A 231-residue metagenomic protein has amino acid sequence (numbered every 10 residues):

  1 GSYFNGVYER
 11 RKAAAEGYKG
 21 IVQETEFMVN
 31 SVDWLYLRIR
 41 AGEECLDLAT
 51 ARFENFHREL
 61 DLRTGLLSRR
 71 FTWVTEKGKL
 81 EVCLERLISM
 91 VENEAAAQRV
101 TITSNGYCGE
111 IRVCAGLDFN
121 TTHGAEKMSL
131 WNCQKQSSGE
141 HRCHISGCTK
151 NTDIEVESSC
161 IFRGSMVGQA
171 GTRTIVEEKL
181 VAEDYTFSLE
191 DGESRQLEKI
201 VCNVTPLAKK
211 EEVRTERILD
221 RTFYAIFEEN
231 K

Functional and structural regions predicted by a protein language model:
G1-K231: Acidic/polar, glycine-enriched structural segments that form the non-catalytic walls/loops of the carbohydrate-binding
